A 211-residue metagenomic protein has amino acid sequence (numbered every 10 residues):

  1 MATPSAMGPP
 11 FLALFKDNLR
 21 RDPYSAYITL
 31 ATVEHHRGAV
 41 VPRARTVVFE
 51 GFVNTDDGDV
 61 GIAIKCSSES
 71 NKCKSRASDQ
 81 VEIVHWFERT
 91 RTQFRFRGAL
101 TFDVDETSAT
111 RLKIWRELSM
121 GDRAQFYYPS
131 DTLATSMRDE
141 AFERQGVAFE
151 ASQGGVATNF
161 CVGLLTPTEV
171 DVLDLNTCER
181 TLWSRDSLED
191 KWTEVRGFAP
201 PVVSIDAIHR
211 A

Functional and structural regions predicted by a protein language model:
M1-A211: Binding-site signature for planar aromatic cofactors or substrates
